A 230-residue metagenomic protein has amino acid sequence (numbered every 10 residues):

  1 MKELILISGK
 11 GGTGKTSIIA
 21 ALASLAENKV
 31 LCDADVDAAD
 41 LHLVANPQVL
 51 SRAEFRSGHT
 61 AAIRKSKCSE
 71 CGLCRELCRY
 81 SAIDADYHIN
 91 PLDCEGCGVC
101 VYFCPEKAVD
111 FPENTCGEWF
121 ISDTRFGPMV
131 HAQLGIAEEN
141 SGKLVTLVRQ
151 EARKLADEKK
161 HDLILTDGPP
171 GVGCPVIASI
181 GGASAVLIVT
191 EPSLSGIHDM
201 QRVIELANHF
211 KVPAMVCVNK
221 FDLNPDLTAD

Functional and structural regions predicted by a protein language model:
M1-A26: Walker A (P-loop) phosphate-binding motif
E3-I5, N28-V30, D162-L165: Residue-level preference for the first positions of well-ordered beta-strands
N28-H42, E113-E118: Short beta-strand-centered segment that lines the nucleotide-binding/catalytic pocket of NTP-utilizing
A39-G58, I121-D123: P-loop NTPase switch/communication element
L73-N90, V99-T115: Iron-sulfur cluster-binding cysteine motifs and their immediate structural context in ferredoxin-like electron-transfer
E106, P112-I121, K143, L147-D230: Conserved catalytic-core segment of NTP-binding enzymes
Q133-G142, L194: Flexible beta-alpha connector loops of hexameric P-loop NTPases
